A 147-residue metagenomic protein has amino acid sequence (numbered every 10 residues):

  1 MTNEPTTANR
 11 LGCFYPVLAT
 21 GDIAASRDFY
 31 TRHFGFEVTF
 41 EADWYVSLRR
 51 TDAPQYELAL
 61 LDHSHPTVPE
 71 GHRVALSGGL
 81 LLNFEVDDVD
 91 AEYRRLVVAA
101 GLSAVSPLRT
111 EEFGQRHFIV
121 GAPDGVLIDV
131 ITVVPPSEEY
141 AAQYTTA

Functional and structural regions predicted by a protein language model:
T2-F14, E37-F84, Y93-G121, T132-A147: Vicinal oxygen chelate
V17: Active-site-adjacent loop/helix segments that line or gate small-molecule/cofactor pockets in enzymes
T20-D22, E112: Conserved beta-strand-loop-alpha-helix junction that forms the acyl-donor binding cleft
D22-I23, D87-V89: Helix N-cap motif at beta-to-alpha junctions
S26-T31, L96, G125: Conserved active-site tyrosine of GNAT-family acetyltransferases
V126-V130: Short, conserved beta-strand/loop elements in beta-sheet-dominated catalytic cores that frequently flank divalent-metal
